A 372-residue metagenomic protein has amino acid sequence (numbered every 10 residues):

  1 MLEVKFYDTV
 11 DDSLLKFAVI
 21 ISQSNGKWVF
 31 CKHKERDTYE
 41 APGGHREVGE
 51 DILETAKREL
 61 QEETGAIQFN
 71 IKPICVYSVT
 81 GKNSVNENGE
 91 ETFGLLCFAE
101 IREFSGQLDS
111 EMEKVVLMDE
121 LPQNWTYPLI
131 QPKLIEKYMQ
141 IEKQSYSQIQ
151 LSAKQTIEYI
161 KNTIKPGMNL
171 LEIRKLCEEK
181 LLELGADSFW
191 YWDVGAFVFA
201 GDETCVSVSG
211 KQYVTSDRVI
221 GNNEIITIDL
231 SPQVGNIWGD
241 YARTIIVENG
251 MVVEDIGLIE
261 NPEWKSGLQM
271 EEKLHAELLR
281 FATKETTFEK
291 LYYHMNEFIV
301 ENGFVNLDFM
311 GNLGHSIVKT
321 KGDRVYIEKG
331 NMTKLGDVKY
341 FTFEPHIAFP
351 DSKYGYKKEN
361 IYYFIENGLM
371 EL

Functional and structural regions predicted by a protein language model:
M1-V19: Acidic, metal-coordinating catalytic segment for phosphate/diphosphate chemistry, firing primarily on the Nudix
D12-L14, E87-F93, R218-I220, Y354: A generic structural micro-feature
F17-V19, W28, V194-A196: Short glycine-rich loop/turn motifs
A18-S22, Y362-Y363: Short beta-strand scaffold segments in enzyme catalytic cores
Q23-E62: Conserved Nudix-box catalytic region and its N-terminal flanking loop in Nudix hydrolases and closely related
W28-V29, E103-Q107, V252-V253: Short helix-loop capping/hinge motifs at secondary-structure junctions, enriched in acidic/polar residues
R46-N70, Y77-K133: Unchanged
I141-L372: Active-site neighborhoods and metal-handling regions in enzymes and metal-associated proteins
